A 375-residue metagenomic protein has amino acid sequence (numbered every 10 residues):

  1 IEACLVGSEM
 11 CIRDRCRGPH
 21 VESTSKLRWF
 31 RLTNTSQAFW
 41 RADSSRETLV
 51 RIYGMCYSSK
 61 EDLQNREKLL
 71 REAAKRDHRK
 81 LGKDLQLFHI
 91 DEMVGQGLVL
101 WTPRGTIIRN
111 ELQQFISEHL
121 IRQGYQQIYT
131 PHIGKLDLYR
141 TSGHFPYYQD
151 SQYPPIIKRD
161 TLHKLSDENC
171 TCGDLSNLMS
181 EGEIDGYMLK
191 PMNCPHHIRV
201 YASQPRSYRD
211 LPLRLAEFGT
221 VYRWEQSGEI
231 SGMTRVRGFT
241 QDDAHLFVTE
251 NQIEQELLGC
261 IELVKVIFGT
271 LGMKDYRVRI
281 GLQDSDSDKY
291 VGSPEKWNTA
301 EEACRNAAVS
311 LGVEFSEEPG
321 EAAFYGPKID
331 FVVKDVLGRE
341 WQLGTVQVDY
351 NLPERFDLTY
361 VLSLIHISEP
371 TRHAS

Functional and structural regions predicted by a protein language model:
I1-G7, I12, I365-S375: Single conserved hydrophobic/aromatic residue that forms the stacking wall/gate of nucleotide- or nucleobase-binding
S8-E9, I157-K158, L162-L178, L271-Q342: Metal-assisted phosphate- and nucleotidyl-transfer catalytic regions
S8-E9, R13-I230, T234, L246: Auxiliary tRNA-acceptor-end handling modules of aminoacyl-tRNA synthetases
L27, L49, D150, I184-G186 (+8 more regions): Active-site lining segments that contact anionic ligands and/or coordinate catalytic metals
S45-V50, M93-G97, R237-D243, R277-D286 (+1 more regions): Short acidic (Asp/Glu) and glycine-rich catalytic loops that position anionic groups and cofactors
S151-P155, V221-A307: Extended, charged alpha-beta segments that form solvent-exposed binding/catalytic grooves in nucleic-acid-handling
I184, P195-Q204, L213, E217 (+5 more regions): A translation/RNA-centric and nucleic-acid-associated enzymatic feature enriched in Class II aminoacyl-tRNA synthetases
L211, I253-F268, L362-L364, S368 (+1 more regions): His/Asp/Glu-rich mid-to-C-terminal helical/loop segments that flank catalytic regions of hydrolases
